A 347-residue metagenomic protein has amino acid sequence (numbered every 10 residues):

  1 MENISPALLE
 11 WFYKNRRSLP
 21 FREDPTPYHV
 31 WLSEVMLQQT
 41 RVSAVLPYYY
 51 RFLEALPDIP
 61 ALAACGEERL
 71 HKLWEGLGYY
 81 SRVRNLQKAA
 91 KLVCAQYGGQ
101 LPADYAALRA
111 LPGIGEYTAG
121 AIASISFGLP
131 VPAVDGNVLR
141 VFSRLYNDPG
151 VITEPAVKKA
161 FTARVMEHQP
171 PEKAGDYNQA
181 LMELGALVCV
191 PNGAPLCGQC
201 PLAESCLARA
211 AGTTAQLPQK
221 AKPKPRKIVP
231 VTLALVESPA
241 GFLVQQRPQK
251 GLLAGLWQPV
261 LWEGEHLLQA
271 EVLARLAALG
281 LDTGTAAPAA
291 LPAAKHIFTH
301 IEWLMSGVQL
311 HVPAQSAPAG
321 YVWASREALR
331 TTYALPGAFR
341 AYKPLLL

Functional and structural regions predicted by a protein language model:
M1-S18, E23, A186-L347: Intrinsically disordered, low-complexity, charged terminal extensions of DNA damage-control enzymes
E2, P6-G198, L202-A211, I228 (+1 more regions): Catalytic cores of DNA base-excision repair glycosylases
